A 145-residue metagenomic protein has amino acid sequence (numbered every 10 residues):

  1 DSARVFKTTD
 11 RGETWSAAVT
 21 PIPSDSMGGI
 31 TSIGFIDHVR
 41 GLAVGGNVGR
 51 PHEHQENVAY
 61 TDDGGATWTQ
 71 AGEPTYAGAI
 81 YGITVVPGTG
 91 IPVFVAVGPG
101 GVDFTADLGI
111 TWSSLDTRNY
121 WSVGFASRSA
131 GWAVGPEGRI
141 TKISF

Functional and structural regions predicted by a protein language model:
D1-F145: Residue-level hotspots at or immediately adjacent to binding/recognition sites across diverse folds
